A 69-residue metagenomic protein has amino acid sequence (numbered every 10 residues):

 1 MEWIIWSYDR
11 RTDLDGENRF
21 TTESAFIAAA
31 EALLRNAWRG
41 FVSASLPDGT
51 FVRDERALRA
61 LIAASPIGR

Functional and structural regions predicted by a protein language model:
M1-G16: Short aromatic-glycine-(Arg/Gly/Cys) micro-motifs in beta-strand/loop hairpins
Y8-R10, E23, G49: Generic structural motif
D13-E17, T50-R53: Surface-exposed loop/edge segments in extracytoplasmic proteins
T21-V42: A short, charged, amphipathic alpha-helix used as a generic interaction element across diverse proteins
R35-R69: Short, mixed-charge low-complexity intrinsically disordered segments
